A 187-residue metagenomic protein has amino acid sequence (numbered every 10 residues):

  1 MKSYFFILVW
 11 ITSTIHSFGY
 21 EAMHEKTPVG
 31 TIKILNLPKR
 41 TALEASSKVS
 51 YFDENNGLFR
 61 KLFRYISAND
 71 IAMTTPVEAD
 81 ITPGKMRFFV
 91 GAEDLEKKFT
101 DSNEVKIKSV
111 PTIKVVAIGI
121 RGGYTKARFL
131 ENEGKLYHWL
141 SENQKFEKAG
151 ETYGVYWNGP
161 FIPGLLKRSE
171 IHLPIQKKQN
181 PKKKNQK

Functional and structural regions predicted by a protein language model:
K2-K187: A solvent-exposed interaction/effector surface
